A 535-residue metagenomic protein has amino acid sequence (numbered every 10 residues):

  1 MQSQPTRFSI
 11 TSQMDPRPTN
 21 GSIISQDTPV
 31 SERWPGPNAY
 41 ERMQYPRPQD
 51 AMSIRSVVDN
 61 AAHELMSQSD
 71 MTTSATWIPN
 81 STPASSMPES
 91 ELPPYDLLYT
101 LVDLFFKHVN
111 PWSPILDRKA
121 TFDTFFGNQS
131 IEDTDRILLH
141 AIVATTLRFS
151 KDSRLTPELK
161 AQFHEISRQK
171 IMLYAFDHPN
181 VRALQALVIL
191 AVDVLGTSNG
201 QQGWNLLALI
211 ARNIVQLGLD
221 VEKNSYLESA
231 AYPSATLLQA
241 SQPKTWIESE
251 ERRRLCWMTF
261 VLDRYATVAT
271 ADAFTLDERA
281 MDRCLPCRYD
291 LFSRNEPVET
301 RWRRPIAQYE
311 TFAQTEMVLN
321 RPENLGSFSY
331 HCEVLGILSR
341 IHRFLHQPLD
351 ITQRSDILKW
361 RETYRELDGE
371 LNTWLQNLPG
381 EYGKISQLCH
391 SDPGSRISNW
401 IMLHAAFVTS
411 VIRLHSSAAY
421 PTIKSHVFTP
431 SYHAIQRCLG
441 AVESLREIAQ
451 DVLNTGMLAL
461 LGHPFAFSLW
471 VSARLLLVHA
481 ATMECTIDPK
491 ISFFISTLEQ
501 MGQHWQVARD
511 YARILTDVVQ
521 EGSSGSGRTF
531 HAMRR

Functional and structural regions predicted by a protein language model:
M1-N110, L209, L238, E310 (+4 more regions): Intrinsic, low-complexity transcriptional activation domains
A84-M87, L92, Y99-L325, R343-L358 (+7 more regions): Acidic, Ser/Thr-rich, low-complexity intrinsically disordered regions in fungal proteins
A191, R264, L403, S410-I412 (+1 more regions): Conserved small-residue packing positions in alpha-helical repeats and bundles
Y330-E333, I337-I351, L476-H479: Solvent-exposed, amphipathic alpha-helical segments
G394-H404: Alpha-helical scaffold segments that form or flank carboxylate-/histidine-based iron centers
Q436-V442: Amphipathic alpha-helical packing segments from all-alpha helical-bundle domains
C438, A449, L469-A473: Eukaryotic multi-pass alpha-helical transmembrane domains
